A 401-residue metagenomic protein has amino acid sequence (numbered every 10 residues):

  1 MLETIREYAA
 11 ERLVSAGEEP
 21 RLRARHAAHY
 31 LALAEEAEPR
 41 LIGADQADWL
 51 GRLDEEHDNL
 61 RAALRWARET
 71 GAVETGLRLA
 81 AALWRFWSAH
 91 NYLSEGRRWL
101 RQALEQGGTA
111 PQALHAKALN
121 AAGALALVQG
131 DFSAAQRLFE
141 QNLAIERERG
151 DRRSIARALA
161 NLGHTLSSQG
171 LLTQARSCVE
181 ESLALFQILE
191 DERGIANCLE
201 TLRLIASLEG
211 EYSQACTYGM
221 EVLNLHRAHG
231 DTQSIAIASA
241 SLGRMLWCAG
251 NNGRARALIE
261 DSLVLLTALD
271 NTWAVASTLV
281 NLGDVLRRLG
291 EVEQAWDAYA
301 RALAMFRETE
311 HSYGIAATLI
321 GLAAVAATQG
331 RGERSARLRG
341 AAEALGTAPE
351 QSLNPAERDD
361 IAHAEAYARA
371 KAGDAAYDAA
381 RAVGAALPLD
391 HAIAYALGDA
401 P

Functional and structural regions predicted by a protein language model:
M1-L31, E35, D360: Short capping/hinge segments at domain boundaries that bridge a core fold to an adjacent linker or tail
Y8, R12, Q46-A121: Short, well-ordered secondary-structure microsegments that present a prominent hydrophobic/aromatic side chain
L22-H26, E56, G76, H115 (+7 more regions): Residues that mark the junctions of alpha-helical repeat units in TPR/alpha-solenoid scaffolds
A24, L31, H57, R61 (+11 more regions): TPR/TPR-like alpha-solenoid signature
E69-G71, G108-P111, A144-R152, S168 (+7 more regions): Short coil/turn linkers that connect adjacent helices within long alpha-helical scaffolds, especially alpha-solenoid
H115, L119-A126, F132, L138 (+14 more regions): TPR/Sel1-like alpha-solenoid repeat signature
G332-P401: C-terminal non-catalytic interaction modules
